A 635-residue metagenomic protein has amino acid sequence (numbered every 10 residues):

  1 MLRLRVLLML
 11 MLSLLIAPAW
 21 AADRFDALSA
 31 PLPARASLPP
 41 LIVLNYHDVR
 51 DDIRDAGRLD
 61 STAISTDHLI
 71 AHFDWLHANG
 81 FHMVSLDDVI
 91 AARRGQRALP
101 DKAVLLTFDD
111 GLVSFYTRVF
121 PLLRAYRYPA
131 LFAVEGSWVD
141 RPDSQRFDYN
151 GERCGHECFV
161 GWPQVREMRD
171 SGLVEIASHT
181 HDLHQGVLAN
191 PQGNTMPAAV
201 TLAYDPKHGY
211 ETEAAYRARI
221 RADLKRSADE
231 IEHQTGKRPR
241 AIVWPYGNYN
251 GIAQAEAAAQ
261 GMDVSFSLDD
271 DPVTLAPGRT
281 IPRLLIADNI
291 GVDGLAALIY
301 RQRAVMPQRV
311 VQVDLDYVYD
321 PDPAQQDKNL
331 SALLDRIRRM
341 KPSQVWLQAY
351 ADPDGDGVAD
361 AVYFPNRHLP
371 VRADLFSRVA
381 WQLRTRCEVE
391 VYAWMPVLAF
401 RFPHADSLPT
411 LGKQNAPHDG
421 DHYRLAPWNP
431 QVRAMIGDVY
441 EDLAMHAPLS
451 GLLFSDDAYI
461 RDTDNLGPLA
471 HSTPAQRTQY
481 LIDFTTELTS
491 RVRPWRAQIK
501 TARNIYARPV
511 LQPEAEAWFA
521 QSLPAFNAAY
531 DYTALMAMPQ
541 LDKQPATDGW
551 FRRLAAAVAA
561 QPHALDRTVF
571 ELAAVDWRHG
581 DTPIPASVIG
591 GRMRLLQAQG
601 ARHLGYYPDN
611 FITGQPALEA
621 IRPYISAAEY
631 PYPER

Functional and structural regions predicted by a protein language model:
L44-D52, K102-V104, R124-N248, I281 (+1 more regions): Metal-dependent polysaccharide deacetylase catalytic core of the NodB/CE4 family, i.e., the active-site-bearing domain
N45, L268, P272, S343 (+4 more regions): Substrate-binding cleft of secreted/luminal carbohydrate-active enzymes
H68-V84, K328-D354, H446-G451, F526-Y532 (+1 more regions): Catalytic domains of carbohydrate-active enzymes, especially glycoside hydrolases
F81-A91, V139, M340-A373: Aromatic-lined carbohydrate-binding/catalytic grooves of carbohydrate-active enzymes
L99-D101, S114-R124, L333-L334, A351-P396 (+1 more regions): Aromatic-lined substrate-binding rim segments of carbohydrate-active enzymes
R146-R153, M306-Q326, W381, Y392-D442 (+1 more regions): Active-site-adjacent "subsite" loops/lids of carbohydrate-active enzymes
P245, E390-F400, L453-D457, R477-W518 (+1 more regions): Aromatic-lined carbohydrate-recognition surfaces of secreted/lumenal glycan-active proteins
N248-R283, K500-M538, D581-T582: Substrate-binding cleft/loops of secretory-pathway carbohydrate-active enzymes
